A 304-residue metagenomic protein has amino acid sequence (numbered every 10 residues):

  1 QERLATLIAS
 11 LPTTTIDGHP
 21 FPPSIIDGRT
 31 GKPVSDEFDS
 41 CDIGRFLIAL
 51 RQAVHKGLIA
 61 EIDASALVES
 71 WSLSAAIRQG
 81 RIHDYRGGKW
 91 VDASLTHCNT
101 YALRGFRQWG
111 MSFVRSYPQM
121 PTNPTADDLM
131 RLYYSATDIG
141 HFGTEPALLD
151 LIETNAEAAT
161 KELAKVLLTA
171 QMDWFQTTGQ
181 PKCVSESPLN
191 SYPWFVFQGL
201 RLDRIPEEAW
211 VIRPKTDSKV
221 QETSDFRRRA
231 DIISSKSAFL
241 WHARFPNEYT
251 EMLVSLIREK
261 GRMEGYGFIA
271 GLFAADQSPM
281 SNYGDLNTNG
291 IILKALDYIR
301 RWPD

Functional and structural regions predicted by a protein language model:
Q1-D304: Ser/Thr/Asn(+Pro)-rich, low-complexity disordered segments
